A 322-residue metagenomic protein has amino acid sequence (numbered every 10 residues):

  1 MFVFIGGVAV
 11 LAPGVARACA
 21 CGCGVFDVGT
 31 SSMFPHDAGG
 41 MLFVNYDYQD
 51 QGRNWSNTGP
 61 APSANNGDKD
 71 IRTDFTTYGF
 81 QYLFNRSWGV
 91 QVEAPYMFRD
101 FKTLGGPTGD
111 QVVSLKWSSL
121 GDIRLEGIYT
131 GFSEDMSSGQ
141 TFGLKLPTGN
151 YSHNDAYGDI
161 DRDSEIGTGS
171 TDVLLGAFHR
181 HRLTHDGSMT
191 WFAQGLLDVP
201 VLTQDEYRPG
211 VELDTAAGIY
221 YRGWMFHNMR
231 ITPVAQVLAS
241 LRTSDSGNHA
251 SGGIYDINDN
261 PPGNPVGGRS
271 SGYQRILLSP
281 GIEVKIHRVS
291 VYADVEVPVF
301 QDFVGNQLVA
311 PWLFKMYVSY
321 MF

Functional and structural regions predicted by a protein language model:
M1-V10: Bacterial N-terminal signal peptides
P13-P62: Outer-membrane beta-barrel biogenesis signature
S32, V44-Y46, Y78-Y82, V92 (+9 more regions): Residues on the lipid-exposed face of transmembrane beta-strands in outer-membrane beta-barrel proteins
H36-A38, R72-T76, W117-I123, G167-V173 (+3 more regions): Residues that define the transmembrane beta-barrel architecture of outer-membrane proteins
G40, S87-V90, E134-S138, D186-W191 (+2 more regions): Repeated loop/turn-to-beta-strand initiation elements of outer-membrane beta-barrel proteins
M41-Q49, E93-P95, T141-K145, F192-L196 (+3 more regions): Transmembrane beta-strands of outer-membrane beta-barrel proteins
N54-N57, S63-A64, D205-F322: Outer membrane beta-barrel transmembrane domains
F98-P209, P262-P265, R269-S270, K285 (+1 more regions): Outer-membrane pore/translocation modules
